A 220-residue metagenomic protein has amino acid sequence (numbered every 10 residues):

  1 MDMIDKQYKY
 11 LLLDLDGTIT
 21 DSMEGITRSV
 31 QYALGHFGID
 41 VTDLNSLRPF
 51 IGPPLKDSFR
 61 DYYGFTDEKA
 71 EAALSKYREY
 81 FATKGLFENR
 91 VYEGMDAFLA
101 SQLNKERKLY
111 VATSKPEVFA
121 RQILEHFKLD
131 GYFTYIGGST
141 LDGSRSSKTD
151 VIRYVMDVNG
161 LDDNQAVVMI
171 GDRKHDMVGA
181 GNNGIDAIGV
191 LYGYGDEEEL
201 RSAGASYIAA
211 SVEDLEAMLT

Functional and structural regions predicted by a protein language model:
D2-P49, Y63: Active-site neighborhood of HAD-like aspartate-dependent phosphohydrolases
Y10, K148-M177: Conserved Lys-Pro-Asp/Glu-containing loop-to-beta segment of HAD-superfamily phosphomonoesterases, centered on
V30, F98-L124: Substrate-recognition element of Asp-dependent hydrolases with the DxDx(T/V) motif
A33-L34, P54-D67, I123-H126, V155-D157: Helix-loop "lid/cap" segments that line or gate small-molecule binding pockets
D40, D130-T134, D162, S206-A209: Conserved H-loop
R60-A100, K105, Q165: Metal-dependent phosphoesterase signature
D130-R145: A short, structured active-site edge motif that brings together acidic residues
M169-A209: Acidic, Mg2+-coordinating phosphoryl-transfer loop and its flanking beta/alpha structural elements, shared across
